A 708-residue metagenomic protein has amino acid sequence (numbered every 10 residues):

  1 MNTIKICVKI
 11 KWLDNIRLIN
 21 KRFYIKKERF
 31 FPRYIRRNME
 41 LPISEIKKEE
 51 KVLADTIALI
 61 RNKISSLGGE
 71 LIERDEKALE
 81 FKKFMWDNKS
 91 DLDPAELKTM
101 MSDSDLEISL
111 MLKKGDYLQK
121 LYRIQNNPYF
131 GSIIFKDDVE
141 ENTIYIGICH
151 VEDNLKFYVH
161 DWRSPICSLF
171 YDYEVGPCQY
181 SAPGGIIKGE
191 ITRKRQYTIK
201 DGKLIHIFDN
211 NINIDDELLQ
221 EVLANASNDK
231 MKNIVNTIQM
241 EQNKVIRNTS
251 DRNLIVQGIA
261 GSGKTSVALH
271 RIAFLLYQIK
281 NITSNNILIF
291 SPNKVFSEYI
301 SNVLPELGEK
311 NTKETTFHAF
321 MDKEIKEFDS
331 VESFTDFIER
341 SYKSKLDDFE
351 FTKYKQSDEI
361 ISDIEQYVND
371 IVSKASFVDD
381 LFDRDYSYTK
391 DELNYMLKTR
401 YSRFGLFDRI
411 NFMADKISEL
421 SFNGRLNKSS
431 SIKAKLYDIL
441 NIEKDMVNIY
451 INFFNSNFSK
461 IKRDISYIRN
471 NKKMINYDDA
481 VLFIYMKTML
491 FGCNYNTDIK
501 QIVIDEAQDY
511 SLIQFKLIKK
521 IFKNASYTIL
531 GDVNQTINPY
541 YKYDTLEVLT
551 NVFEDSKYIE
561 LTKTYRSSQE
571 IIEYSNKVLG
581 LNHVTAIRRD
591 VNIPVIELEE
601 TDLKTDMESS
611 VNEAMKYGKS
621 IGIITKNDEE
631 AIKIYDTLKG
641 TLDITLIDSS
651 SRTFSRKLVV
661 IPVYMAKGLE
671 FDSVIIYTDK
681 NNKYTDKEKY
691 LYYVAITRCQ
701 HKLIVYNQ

Functional and structural regions predicted by a protein language model:
N2-V235, Q239, N243-R247: Extended, charged low-complexity regulatory segments
I35, L276-V503, D509-L517, A525: Alpha-helical nucleic-acid-binding subdomain of P-loop helicases immediately C-terminal to the Walker A/P-loop
K244-N253, K280: Phosphate-binding P-loop
N253-L254, I559: Conserved beta-strand position immediately N-terminal to the Walker
V256-G258: Hydrophobic anchor at the beta1->P-loop junction of P-loop NTPases
G261: Walker A (P-loop) phosphate-binding loop of P-loop NTPases
K264-T265: Conserved lysine of the Walker
I282-N285, K294-K310, T315-F320, K326-F334 (+2 more regions): Conserved helicase motor core of SF1/SF2 NTP-dependent helicases
